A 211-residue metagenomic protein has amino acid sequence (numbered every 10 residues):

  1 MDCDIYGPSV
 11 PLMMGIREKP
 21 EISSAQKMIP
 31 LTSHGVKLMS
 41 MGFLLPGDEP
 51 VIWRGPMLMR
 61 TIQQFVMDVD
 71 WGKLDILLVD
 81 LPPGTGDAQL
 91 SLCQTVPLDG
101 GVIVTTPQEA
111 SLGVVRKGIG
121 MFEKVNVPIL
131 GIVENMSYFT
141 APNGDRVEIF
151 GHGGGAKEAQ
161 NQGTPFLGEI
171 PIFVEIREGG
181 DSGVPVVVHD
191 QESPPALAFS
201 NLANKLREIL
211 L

Functional and structural regions predicted by a protein language model:
M1, L78-V79, V133: Hydrophobic residues in beta-strands of the RecA-like P-loop NTPase core, especially within AAA+ ATPase
M1-D48, W53, M59, V66: Phosphate-binding loop that captures ATP/GTP phosphates
I5-G7, L44-D48, P83-G84, P107-S111 (+2 more regions): Conserved nucleotide-binding/hydrolysis micro-motifs of P-loop NTPases
M39, I62, L81, Q94 (+2 more regions): Glycine-rich phosphate-binding loops of nucleotide-dependent enzymes
S40, I103-T106, I132-V133: Conserved beta-strand segments of the P-loop GTPase G domain that flank and frequently precede/overlap
L44-L92: Phosphate-binding/switch loop-helix module in NTP-utilizing enzymes
G72-V79, T85-G86, P97-G118: Conserved Switch II/interswitch segment of TRAFAC-class P-loop GTPases
I119-L211: C-terminal lobe/tail of nucleotide-utilizing enzymes
